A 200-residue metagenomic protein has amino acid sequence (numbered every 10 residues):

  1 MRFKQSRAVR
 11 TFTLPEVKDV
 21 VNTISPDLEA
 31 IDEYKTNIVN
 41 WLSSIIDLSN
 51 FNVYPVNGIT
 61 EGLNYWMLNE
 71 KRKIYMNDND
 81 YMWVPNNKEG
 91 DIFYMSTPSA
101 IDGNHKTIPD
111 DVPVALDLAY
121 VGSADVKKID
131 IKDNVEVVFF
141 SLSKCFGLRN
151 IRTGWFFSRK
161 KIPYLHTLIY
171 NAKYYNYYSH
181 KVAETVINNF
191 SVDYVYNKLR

Functional and structural regions predicted by a protein language model:
R2, T60-G62, Y81, P98-I101 (+3 more regions): Short, solvent-exposed loop/turn segments at secondary-structure junctions
R2-E61, S191, N197: Conserved N-terminal alpha-helix of the aminotransferase class I/II PLP-enzyme fold
L48-G58, W66-N87: Conserved PLP-anchoring active-site segment centered on the Schiff-base-forming lysine
G62-E70, A183-V186: Buried hydrophobic packing segments
D78-D125: Active-site phosphate-binding strand-loop segment of PLP-dependent enzymes
V126-S143: A short alpha/beta connector and helix-capping loop motif
V138-L199: Conserved core segment of the aminotransferase class I/II
